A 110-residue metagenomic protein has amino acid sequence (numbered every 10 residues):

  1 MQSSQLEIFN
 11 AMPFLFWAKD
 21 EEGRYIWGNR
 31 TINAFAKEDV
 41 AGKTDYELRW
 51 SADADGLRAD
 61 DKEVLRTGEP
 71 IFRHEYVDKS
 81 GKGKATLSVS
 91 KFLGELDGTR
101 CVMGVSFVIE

Functional and structural regions predicted by a protein language model:
M1-R24, R30: Sensory modules in modular signal-transduction proteins
I26, N33-E47: PAS and related sensory helical modules
R49-E63: PAS/Per-ARNT-Sim sensory domains
V64-H74: PAS/PAS-like sensory domains
R73-H74, A85-S90: PAS and PAS-like sensory/regulatory domains
Y76-K82, E95: PAS-family sensory domains
V89-V102, I109: Short loop/turn elements at sensory-signaling interfaces that couple input to output
